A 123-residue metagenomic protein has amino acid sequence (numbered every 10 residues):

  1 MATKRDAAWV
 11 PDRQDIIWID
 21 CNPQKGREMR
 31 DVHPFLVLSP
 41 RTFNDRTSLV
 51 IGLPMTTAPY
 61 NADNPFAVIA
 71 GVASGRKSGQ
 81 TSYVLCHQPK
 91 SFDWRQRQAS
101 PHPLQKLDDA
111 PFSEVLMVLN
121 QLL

Functional and structural regions predicted by a protein language model:
M1-L123: Conserved functional hotspots at enzyme active or ligand-binding sites that engage polyanionic ligands
